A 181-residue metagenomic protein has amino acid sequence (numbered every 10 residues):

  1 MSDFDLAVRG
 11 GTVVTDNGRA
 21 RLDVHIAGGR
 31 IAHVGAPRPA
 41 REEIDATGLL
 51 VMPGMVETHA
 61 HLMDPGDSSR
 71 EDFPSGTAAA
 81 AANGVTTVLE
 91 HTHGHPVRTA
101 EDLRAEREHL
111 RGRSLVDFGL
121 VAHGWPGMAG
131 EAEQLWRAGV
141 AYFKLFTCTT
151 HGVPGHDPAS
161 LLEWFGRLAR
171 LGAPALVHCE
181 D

Functional and structural regions predicted by a protein language model:
M1-P53: Histidine-rich, glycine-flanked metal-binding segment
G11, G29, G48, H59 (+5 more regions): Divalent metal-coordination and catalytic microenvironments
E43, V56, F143: Receiver (REC) domain switch-region micro-motif
L49-R113: Metal-associated gating/positioning segment near the N- to mid-region
G94-R104, E108-D181: Histidine/acidic-residue-rich, glycine-tolerant segments that coordinate divalent metal ions
